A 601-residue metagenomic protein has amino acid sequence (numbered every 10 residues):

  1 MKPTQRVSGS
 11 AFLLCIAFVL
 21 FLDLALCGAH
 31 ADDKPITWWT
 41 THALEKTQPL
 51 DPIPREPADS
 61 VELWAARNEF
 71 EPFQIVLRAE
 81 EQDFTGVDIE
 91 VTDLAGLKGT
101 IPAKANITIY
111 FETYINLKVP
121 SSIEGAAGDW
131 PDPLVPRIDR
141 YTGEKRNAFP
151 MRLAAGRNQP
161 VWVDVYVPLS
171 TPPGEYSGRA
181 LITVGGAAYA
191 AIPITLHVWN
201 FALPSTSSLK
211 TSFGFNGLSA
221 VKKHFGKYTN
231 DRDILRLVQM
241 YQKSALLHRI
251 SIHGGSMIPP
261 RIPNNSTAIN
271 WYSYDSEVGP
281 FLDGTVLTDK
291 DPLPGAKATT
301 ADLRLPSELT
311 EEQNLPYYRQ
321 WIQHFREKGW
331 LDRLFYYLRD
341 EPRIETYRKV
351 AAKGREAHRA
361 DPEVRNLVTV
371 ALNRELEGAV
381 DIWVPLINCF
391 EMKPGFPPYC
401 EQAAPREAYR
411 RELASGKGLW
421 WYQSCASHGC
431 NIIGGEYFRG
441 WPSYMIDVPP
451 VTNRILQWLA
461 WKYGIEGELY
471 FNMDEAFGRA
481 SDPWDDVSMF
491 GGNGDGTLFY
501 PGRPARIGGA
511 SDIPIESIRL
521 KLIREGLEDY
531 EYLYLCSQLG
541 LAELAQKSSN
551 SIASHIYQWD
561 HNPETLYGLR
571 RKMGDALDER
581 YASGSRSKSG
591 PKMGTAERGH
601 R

Functional and structural regions predicted by a protein language model:
M1, D88-G96, G217, M473 (+1 more regions): Short linear, low-complexity motifs centered on an aromatic residue
M1-S10: N-terminal secretory signal peptides that target proteins for export/translocation
A11-A25: Bacterial N-terminal signal peptides
C27-A31: Boundary at the C-terminal end of the N-terminal hydrophobic targeting segment
K34-A191: Ligand-binding face of N-terminal immunoglobulin V-set domains in extracellular IgSF glycoproteins
A190-N200: C-terminal edge beta-strand
L209-R479: Catalytic-core regions of glycoside hydrolase
T285-D291, A298-T310, N314-E345, V350 (+3 more regions): Catalytic domains of carbohydrate-active enzymes that cleave complex glycans
